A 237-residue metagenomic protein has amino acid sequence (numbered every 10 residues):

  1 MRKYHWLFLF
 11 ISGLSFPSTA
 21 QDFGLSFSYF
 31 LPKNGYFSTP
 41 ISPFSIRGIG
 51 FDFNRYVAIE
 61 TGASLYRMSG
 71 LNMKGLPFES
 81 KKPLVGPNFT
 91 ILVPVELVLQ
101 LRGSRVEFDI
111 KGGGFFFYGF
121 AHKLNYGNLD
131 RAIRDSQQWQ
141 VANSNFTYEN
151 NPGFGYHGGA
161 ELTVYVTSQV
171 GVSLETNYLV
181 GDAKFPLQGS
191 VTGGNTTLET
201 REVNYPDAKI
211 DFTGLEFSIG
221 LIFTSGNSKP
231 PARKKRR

Functional and structural regions predicted by a protein language model:
M1-D22, G226-R237: Cleavable N-terminal export/targeting peptides
D22-G24, A58, E96, E107-D109 (+5 more regions): Membrane-spanning beta-strand positions in outer-membrane beta-barrel proteins
G24-F30, G70-E79, A132-N143, N195-R201: Flexible, solvent-exposed coil segments and beta strand-coil junctions, predominantly the extracellular/periplasmic
Y29-G48: Surface-exposed strand-loop-strand hairpins of Gram-negative outer-membrane beta-barrel proteins
L31-Y36, L76-V85, A142-Y148, E202-D207: Extracellular loop and loop/strand-boundary signature of outer-membrane beta-barrel proteins
S38-S42, V85-I91, F146-G155, D207-T213: Short sequence motifs at beta-strands and strand-loop junctions characteristic of Gram-negative outer-membrane
I49-D135, A208, F212-N227: Gram-negative (and chloroplast) outer-membrane scaffold detector with strong preference for beta-barrel transmembrane
Y165-R237: Predominantly the C-terminal beta-signal and adjacent terminal strand-loop region of outer-membrane beta-barrel
